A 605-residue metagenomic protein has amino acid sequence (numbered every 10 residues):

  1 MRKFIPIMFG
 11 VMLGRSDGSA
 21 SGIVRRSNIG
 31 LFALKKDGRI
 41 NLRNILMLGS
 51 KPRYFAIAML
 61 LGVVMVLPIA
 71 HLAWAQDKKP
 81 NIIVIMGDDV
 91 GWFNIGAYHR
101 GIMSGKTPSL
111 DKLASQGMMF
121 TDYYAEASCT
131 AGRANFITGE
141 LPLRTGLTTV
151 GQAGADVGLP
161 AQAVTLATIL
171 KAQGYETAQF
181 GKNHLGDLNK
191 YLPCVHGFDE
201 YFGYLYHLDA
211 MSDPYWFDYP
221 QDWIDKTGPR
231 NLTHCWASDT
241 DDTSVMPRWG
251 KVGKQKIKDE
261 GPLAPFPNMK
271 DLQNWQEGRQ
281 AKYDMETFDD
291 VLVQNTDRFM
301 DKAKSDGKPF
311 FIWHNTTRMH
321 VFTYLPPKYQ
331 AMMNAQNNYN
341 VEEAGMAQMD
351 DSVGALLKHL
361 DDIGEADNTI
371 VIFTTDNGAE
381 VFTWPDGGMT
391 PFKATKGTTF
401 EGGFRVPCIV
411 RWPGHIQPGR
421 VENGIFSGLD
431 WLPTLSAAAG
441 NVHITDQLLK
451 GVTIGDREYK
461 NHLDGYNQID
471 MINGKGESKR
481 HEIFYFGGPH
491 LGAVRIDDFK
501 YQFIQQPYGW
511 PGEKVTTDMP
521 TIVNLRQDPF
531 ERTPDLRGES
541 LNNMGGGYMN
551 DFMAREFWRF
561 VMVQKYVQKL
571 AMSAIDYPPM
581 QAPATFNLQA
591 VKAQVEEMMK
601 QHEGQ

Functional and structural regions predicted by a protein language model:
F4-I5, A20, R25, F32-A33 (+3 more regions): Short, low-complexity interaction segments enriched in Ser/Thr/Pro/Gly
F4-M8, L13-G14, I40-L60: Bacterial N-terminal signal peptides that target proteins for export
V11, D17-A20, V24, A33 (+3 more regions): Acidic, Ala/Val/Gly-enriched low-complexity intrinsically disordered segments
D17-G22, N28, K51, I469: Compositionally biased regions
L60-L61, A70-P520, L525, E531 (+1 more regions): Formylglycine-dependent sulfatase
